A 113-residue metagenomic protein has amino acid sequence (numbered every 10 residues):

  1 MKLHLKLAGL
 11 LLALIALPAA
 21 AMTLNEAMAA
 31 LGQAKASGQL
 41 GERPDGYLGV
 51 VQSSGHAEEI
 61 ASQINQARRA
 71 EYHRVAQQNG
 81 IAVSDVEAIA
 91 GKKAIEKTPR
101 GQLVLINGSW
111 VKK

Functional and structural regions predicted by a protein language model:
K2-L3, A21-K113: Anionic, Ser/Thr-rich low-complexity intrinsically disordered regions
L3-L10: Sec-dependent signal peptide recognition, specifically the positively charged N-region followed immediately by
A16-P18: N-terminal signal peptide c-region/cleavage motif recognized by signal peptidases
